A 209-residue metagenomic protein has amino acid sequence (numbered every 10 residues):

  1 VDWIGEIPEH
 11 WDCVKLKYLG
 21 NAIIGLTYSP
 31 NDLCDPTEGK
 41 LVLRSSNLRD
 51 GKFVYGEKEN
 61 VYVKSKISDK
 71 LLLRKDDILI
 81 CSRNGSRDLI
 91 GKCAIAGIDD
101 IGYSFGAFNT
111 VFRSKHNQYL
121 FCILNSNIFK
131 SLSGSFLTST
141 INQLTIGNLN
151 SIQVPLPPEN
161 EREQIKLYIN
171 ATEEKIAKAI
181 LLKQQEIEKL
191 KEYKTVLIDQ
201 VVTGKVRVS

Functional and structural regions predicted by a protein language model:
V1-L26, S151, P155-E159, E163: Non-catalytic DNA-recognition/assembly elements of restriction-modification systems
K17-D32, S46-D77, I101: Sequence-specific dsDNA recognition surfaces
S29-T37, F136: Short coil/turn segments at secondary-structure boundaries
R44, S68-F129, T145: A short beta-sheet element
I95-G97, S135-S139: Short amphipathic beta-strand starts and helix->beta connectors
G102-F108, K115-Q118, T138-Q164: A short glycine-rich beta-alpha junction/loop motif
P155-S209: Amphipathic alpha-helical coiled-coil/heptad-repeat segments
